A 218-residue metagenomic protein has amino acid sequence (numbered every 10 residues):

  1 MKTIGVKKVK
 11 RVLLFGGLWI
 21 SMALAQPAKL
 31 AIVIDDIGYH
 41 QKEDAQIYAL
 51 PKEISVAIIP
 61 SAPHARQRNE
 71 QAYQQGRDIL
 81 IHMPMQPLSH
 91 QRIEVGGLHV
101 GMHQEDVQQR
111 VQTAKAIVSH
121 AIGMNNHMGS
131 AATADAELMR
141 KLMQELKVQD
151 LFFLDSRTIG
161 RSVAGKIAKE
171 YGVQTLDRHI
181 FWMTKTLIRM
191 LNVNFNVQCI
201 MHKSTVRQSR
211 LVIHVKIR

Functional and structural regions predicted by a protein language model:
G5, K10-L13, L24-R218: Catalytic-site microenvironment of enzymes that process N-acetyl-hexosamine-containing cell-wall polysaccharides
I20-M22: N-terminal signal peptide c-region/cleavage motif recognized by signal peptidases
